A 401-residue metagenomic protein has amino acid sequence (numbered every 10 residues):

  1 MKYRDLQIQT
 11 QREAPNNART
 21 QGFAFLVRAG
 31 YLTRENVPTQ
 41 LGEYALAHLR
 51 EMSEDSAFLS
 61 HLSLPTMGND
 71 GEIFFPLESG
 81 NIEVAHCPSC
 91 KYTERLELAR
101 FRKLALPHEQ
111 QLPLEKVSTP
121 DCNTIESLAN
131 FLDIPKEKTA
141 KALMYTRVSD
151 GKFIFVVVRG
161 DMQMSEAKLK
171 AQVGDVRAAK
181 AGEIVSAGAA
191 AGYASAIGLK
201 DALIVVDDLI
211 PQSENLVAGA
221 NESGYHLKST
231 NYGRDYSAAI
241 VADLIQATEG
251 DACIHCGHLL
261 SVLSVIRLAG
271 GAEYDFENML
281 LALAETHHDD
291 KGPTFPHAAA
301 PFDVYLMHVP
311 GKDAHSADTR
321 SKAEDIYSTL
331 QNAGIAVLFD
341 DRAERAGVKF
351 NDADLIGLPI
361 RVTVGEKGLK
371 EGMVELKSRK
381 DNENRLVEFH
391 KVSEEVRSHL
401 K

Functional and structural regions predicted by a protein language model:
M1-K401: NTP/phosphate- and nucleic-acid-binding module
